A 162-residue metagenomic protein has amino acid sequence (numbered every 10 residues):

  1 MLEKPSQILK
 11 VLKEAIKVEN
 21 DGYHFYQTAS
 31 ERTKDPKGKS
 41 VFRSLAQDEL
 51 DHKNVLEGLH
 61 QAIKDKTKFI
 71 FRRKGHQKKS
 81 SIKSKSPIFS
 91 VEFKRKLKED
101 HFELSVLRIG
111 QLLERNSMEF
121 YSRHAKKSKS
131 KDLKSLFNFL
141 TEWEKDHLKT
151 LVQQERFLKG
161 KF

Functional and structural regions predicted by a protein language model:
M1-F162: Non-heme di-metal
